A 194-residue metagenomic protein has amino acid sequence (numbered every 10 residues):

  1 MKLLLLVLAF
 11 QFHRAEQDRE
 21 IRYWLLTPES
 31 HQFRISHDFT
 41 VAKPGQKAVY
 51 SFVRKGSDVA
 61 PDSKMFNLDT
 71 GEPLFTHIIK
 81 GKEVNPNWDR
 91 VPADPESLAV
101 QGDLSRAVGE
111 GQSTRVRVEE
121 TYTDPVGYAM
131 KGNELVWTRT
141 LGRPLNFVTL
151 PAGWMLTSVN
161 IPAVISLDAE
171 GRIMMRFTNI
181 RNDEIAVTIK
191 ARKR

Functional and structural regions predicted by a protein language model:
K2-Q11: Sec-dependent N-terminal signal peptides
F12-V53: Early extracytoplasmic/domain-onset interaction patches
F12-W24, I79, V91-P95, I161-V164: Glycan-recognition and processing domains
A15-Q17, R139-N146, L150-I165, A169-G171 (+1 more regions): Regulatory and interaction patches adjacent to catalytic/ligand-binding sites in large macromolecular machines
Q32-R34, G45-K47, A60, A99 (+3 more regions): Extracytoplasmic
S36-T40, S51-V53, R117-T121, T149 (+1 more regions): Residue-level recognition of well-ordered beta-strand positions that form the cores of beta-sheet-rich folds across
K47-N87, T138-P162: Solvent-exposed beta-hairpin/edge-strand motifs
P61-V136, A169-R194: A surface-exposed beta-strand-loop module
